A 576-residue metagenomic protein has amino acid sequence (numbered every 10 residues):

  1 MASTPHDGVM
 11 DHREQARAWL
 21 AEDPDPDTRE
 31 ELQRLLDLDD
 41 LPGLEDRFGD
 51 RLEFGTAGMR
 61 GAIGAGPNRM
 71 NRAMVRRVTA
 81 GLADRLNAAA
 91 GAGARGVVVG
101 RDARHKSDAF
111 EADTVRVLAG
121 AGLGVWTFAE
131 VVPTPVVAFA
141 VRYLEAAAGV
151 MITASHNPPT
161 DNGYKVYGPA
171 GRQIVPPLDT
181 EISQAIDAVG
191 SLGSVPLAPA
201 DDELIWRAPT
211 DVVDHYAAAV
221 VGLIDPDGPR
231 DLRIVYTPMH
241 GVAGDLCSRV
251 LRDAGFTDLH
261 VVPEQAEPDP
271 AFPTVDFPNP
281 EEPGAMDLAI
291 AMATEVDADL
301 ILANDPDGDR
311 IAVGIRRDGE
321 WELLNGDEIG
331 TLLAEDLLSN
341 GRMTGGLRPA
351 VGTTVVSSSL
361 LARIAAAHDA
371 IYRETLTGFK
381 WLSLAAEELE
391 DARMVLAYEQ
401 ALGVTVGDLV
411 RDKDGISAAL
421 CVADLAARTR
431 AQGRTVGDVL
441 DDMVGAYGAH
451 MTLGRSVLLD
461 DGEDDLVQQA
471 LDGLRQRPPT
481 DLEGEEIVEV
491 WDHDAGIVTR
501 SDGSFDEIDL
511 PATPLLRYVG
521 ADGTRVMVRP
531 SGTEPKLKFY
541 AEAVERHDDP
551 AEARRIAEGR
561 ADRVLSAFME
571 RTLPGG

Functional and structural regions predicted by a protein language model:
E14-T114, W206-D231, V242, M527: An N-terminal, well-structured beta->alpha segment
W19, D23, D27, L41-L52 (+1 more regions): Gly/Ser/Thr-enriched, mixed-charge loops and adjacent short helices that form phosphate/oxyanion-binding elements
F48-N68, A154-S155, P238-L246, V250 (+4 more regions): Conserved phosphate/anionic-ligand binding catalytic regions in large, soluble enzymes, centered on
V98-D161, G255-V313: N-terminal small/polar loop signature for handling phosphorylated ligands or for N-terminal nucleophile
D108-D113, A138-R142, T160-V166, S194-L197 (+9 more regions): Short acidic, glycine/serine/threonine-rich loops at helix termini
P169-R172, Q184, A291-T353, S358-H368: Replace "Mg2+/Mn2+-dependent" with "divalent metal-dependent
T294, A298-L300, N340-R529, Y540 (+1 more regions): Phosphate-binding and adjacent anionic-ligand microenvironments
